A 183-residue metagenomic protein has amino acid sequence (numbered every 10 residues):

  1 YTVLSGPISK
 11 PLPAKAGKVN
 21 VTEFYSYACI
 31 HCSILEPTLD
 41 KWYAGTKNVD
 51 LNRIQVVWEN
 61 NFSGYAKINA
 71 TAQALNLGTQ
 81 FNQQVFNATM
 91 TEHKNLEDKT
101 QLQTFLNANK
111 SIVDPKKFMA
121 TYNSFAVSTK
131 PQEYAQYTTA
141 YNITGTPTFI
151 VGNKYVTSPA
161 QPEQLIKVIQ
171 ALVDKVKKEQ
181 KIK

Functional and structural regions predicted by a protein language model:
Y1-S63, Q132-A135, T139-A140, D174-K183: Extracytoplasmic thiol/disulfide redox context detector
G17, H31, L35-T38, N61-Y65 (+9 more regions): Stable alpha-helical elements in mature extracytoplasmic
Y27-H31, V57-N61, N87-E92, A126-V127 (+1 more regions): Solvent-exposed loop/turn segments at secondary-structure junctions within structured extracellular/periplasmic domains
G45-L75, T79-N109: Structural microenvironment flanking redox-active thiols in thiol-disulfide oxidoreductases
A108-K183: C-terminal cap of thioredoxin/glutaredoxin-like
